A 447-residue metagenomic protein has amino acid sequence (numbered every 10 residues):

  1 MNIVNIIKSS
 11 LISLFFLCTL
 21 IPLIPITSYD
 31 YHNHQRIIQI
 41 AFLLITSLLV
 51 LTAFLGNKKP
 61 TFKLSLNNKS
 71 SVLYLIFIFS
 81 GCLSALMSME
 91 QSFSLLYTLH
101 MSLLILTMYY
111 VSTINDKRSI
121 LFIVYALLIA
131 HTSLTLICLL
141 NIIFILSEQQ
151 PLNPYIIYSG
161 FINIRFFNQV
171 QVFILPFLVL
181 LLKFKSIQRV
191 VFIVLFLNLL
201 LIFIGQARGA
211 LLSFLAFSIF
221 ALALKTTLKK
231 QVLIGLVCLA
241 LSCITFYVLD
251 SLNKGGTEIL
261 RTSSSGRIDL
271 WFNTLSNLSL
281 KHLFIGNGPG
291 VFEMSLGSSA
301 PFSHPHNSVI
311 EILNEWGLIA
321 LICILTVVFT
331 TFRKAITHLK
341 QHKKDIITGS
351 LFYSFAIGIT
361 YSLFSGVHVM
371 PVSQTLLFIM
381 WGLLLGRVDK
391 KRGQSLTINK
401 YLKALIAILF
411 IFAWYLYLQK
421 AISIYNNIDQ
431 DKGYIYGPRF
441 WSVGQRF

Functional and structural regions predicted by a protein language model:
I12-F15, I45-T52, C82, L103-L106 (+5 more regions): Alpha-helical transmembrane segments of multi-pass inner-membrane proteins
I12-Y29, L44-Y97, G358: N-terminal hydrophobic segments of proteins, predominantly signal-anchor/transmembrane helices of inner/organellar
L23-D30, M87, T132-Q169, G255 (+4 more regions): Membrane-interfacial helix-loop-helix modules of multi-pass inner-membrane proteins that assemble, modify, or transport
S70-I78, E90-T113, A126, H131: Aromatic-anchored transmembrane helix interface
L140-I145, I204-G205, K225-T262, L275-L280 (+1 more regions): A membrane-periplasm/extracellular boundary helix in multi-pass inner-membrane enzymes that assemble envelope glycans
P176, S354-I359, L363-L402: Transmembrane alpha-helices of multi-pass inner-membrane enzymes
I268-F302, V309, W316-C323: TM-adjacent membrane-interface loops and short helices in multi-pass inner/ER membrane proteins
P301-A335, T360, S365: A conserved mid-to-late transmembrane alpha helix and its immediate loop/hinge that forms the functional core
